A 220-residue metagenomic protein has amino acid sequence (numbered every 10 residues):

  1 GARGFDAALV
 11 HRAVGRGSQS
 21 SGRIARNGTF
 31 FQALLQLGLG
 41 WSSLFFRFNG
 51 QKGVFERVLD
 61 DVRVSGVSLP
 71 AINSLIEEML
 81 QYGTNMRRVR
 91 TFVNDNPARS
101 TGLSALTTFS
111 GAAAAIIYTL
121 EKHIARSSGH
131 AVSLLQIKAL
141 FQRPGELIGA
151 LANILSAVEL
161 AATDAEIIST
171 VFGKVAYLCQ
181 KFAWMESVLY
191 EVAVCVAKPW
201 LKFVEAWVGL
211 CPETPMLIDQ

Functional and structural regions predicted by a protein language model:
G1-Q220: Soluble, amphipathic alpha-helical scaffold/repeat regions
